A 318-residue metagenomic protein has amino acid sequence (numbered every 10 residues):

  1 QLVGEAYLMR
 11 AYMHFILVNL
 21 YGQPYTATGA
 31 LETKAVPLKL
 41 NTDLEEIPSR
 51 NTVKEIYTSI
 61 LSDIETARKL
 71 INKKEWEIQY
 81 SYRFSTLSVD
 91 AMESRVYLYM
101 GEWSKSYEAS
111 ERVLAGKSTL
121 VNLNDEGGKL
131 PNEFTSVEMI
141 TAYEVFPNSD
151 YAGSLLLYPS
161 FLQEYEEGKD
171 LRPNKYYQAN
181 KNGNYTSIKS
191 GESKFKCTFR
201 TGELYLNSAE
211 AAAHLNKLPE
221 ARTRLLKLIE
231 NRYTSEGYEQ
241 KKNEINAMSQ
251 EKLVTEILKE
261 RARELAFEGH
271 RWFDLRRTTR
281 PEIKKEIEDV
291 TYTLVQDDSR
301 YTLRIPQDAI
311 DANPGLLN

Functional and structural regions predicted by a protein language model:
Q1-K73, S136, T141, V145: Aromatic-anchored glycine-rich loop motif in surface-exposed flexible loops
V3, R10, L17, T86 (+3 more regions): Structural register within alpha-helical repeat arrays
R83, G101-G202, T234-E244, Q250 (+6 more regions): Hydrophobic-face positions in mid-chain alpha helices that act as interaction patches
